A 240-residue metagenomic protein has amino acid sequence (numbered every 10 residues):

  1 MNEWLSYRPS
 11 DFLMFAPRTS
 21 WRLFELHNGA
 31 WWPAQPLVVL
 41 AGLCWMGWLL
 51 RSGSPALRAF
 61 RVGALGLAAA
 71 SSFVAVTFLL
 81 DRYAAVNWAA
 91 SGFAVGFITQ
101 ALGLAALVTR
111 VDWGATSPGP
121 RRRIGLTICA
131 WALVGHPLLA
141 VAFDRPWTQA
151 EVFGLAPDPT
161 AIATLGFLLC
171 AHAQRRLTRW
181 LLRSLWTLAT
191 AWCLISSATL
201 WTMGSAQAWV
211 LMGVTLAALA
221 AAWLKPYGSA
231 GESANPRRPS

Functional and structural regions predicted by a protein language model:
M1-A84: N-terminal topogenic module of multi-pass integral membrane proteins
P33-M46, V95-D112, P159-H172, L211-P226: Hydrophobic cores of alpha-helical transmembrane segments in multi-pass inner/ER membrane proteins, independent
R51, R110-W113, W223-P236: Membrane-interface capping segments at transmembrane-helix boundaries
P55-A68, P118-L126, L177-T187: Membrane-interfacial loop-to-transmembrane alpha-helix junctions, especially the N-terminal start
A69-T77, I128-L139, A189-W201: Aromatic-anchored segments of alpha-helical transmembrane domains
D81-A84, H172-T187, C193-A208: Membrane-helix boundary connector in multi-pass membrane proteins
A89-F93, T202-T215: Loop-to-transmembrane alpha-helix initiation sites
A89-L168: Membrane-proximal helix-loop-helix units in multi-pass membrane proteins
